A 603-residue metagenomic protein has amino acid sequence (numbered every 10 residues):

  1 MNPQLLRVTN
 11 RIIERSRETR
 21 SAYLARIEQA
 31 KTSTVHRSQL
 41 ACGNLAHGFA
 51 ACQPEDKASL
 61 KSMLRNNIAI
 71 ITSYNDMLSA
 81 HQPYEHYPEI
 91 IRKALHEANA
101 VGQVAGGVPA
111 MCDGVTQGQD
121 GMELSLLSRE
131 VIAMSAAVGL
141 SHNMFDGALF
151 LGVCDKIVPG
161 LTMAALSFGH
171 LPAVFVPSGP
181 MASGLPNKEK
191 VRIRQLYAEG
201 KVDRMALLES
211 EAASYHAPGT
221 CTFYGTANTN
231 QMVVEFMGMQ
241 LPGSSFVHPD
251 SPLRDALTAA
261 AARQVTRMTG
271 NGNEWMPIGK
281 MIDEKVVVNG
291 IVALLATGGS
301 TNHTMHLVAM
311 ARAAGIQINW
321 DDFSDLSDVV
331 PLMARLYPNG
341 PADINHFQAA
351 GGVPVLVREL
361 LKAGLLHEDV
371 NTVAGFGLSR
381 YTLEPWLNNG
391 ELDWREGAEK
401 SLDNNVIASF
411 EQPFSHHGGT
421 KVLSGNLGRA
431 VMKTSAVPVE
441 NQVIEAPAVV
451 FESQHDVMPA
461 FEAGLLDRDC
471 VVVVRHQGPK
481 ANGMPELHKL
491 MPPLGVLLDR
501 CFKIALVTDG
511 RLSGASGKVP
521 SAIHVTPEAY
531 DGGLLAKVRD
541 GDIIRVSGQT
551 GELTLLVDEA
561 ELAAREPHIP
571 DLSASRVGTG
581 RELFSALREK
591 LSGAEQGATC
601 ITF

Functional and structural regions predicted by a protein language model:
M1-N66, T72-D76, A80, E89-V108 (+6 more regions): Catalytic or ion-coupling anion/metal-binding cores of large enzyme and transporter domains
H86: Acidic/charged coordination and interface sites in well-structured regions
A105-N143: N-terminal small/polar loop signature for handling phosphorylated ligands or for N-terminal nucleophile
R129-A136, N143-A148, M458-L466: Contiguous domain-boundary segments centered on the initiation and propagation of an alpha-helix
G139-L161, V174-V176: A short, small-residue-rich loop immediately preceding and capping a beta-strand
